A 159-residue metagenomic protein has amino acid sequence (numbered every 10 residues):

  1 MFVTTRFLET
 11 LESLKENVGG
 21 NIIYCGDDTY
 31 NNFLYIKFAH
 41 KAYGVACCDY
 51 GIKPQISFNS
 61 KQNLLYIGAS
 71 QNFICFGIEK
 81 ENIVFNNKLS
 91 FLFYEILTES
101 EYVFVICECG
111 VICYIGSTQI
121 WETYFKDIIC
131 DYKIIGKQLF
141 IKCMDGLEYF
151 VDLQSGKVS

Functional and structural regions predicted by a protein language model:
F2-C25, V45-Q62, K88-E101, F125-Q138: Repeated scaffold domains used in trafficking and secretory/extracellular systems, primarily beta-propellers
S13-T29, L34-Y35, K61-G68, I74 (+5 more regions): Short beta-strand elements that form the blades of beta-propeller/WD-repeat-like and other beta-sheet-rich scaffold
L34-Y50, N82-L89, I115-C130, S159: Aromatic (tryptophan-biased) beta-strands that constitute blades/sheets of beta-rich domains
K41-A42, N72, E81, G110 (+2 more regions): Short acidic/polar mixed-charge low-complexity motifs
A69-S70, I74-L92: Helix-adjacent hinge/juxtasegments
G77-E79, I115-G116, D152-S155: Structural recognition of the beta-propeller blade-terminating site
E122-T123, I128-D131, I135-S159: Acidic, proline/glycine-rich low-complexity IDRs
